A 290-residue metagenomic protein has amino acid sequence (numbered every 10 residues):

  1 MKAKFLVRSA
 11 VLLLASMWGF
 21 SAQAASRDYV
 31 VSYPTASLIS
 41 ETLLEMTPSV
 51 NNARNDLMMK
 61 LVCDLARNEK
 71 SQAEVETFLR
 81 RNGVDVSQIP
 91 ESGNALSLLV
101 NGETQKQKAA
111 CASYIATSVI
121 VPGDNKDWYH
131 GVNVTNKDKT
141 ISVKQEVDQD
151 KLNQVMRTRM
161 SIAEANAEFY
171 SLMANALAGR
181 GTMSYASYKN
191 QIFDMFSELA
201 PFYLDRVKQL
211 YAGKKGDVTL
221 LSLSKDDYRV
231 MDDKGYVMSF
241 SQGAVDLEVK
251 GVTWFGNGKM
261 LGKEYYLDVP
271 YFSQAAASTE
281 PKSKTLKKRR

Functional and structural regions predicted by a protein language model:
M1-A10: Bacterial N-terminal signal peptides that target proteins for export
G19-S21: N-terminal signal peptide c-region/cleavage motif recognized by signal peptidases
A25-N68, Q72, V143-S161, K287-R290: Immediate post-signal-peptide N-terminus of mature secreted/exported proteins
S26-R27, K70-S71, T77-L286: Compact alpha-helical subdomains of small soluble proteins
